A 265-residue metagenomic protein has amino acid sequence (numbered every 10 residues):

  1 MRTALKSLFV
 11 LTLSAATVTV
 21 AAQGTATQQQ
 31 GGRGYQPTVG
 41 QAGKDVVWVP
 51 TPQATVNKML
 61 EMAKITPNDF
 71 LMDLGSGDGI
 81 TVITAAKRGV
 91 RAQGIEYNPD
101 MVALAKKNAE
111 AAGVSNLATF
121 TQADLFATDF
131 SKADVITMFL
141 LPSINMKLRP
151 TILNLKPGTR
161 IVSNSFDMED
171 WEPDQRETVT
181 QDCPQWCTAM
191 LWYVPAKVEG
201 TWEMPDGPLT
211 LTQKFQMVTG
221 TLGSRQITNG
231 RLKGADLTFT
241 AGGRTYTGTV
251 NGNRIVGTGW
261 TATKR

Functional and structural regions predicted by a protein language model:
Q23-D69: S-adenosyl-L-methionine
N68-G77: Conserved class I S-adenosyl-L-methionine
D78-V90: Conserved SAM-binding loop of SAM-dependent methyltransferases across substrates and taxa, primarily the Class I
R91-E96: Conserved SAM-binding motif I beta-strand of class I
P99-K132: S-adenosyl-L-methionine
F130-K147: A short SAM/SAH-binding and catalytic strip from SAM-dependent methyltransferases
N145-V198: C-terminal substrate-binding/active-site "lid" region of AdoMet-derived donor-dependent transferases
A196-G259: Central antiparallel beta-sheet cores of small beta-barrel/beta-sandwich binding domains
